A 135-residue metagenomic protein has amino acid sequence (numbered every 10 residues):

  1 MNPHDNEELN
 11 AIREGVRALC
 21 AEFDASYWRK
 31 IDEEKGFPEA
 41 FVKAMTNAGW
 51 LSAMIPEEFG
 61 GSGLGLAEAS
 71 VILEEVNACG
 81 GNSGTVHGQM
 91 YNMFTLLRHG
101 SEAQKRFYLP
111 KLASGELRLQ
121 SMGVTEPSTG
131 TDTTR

Functional and structural regions predicted by a protein language model:
M1-I12: Intrinsic disorder at enzyme termini
M1-N2, A21-F23: Generic N-terminal amphipathic, Lys/Arg-enriched alpha-helix
A11, G15-A18, A40, V71: Generic alpha-helical secondary structure signal
G15-L19, K111-S114: Alpha-helical scaffold segments in carbohydrate-active enzymes
D24-R135: Glycine-rich flavin
